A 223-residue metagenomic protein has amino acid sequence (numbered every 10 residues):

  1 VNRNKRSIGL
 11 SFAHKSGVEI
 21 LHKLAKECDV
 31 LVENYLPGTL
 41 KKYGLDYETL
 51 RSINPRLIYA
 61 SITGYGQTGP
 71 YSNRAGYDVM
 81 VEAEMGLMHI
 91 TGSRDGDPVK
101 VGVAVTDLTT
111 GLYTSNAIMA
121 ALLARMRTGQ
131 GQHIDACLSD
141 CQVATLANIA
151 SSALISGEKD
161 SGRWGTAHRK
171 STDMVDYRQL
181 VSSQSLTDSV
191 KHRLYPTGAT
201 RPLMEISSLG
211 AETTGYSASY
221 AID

Functional and structural regions predicted by a protein language model:
V1-S52: A structured beta-alpha segment of the ubiquitous adenosine-cofactor-binding alpha/beta core
R3-N4, F12, N34-Y35, I62-G64 (+3 more regions): Fold-independent oxyanion-binding glycine-rich loops and adjacent beta-strand/coil segments at enzyme active sites
K5, V32, L50, Y59 (+3 more regions): Structural scaffold positions in well-ordered secondary structure
I8, I58-A60, I134: Hydrophobic/aromatic beta-strand patches that form the interior of the parallel beta-sheet core in alpha/beta enzyme
L36-P37, Y65-G66, V190: Acidic glycine-/aspartate-rich tracts in secreted/extracellular proteins
K41-T91: Rossmann-fold NAD(P)-binding glycine/threonine-rich loop
E84, M88-D223: Acidic, glycine-rich segments within the central catalytic cores of soluble metabolic enzymes that bind/position
